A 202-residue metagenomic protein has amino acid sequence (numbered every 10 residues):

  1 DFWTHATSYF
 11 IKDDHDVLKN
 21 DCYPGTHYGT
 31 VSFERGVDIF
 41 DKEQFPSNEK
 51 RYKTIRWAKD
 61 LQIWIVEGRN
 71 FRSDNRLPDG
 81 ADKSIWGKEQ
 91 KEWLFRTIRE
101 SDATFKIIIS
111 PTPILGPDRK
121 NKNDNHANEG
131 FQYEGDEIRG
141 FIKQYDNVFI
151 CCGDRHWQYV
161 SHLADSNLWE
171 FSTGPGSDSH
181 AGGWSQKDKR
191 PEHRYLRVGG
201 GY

Functional and structural regions predicted by a protein language model:
D1-Y202: Long, structured stretches of catalytic cores involved in phosphate-ester chemistry, encompassing
